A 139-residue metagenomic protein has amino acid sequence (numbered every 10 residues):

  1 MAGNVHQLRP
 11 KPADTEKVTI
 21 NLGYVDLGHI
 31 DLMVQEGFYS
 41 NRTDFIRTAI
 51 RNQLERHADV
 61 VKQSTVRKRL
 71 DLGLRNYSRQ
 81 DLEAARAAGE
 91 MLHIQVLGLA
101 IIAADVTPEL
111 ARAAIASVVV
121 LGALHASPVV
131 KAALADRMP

Functional and structural regions predicted by a protein language model:
G3, L8-K11, G28-H29, S40-S64: Short, basic amphipathic alpha-helical segments that act as recognition/interaction helices in nucleic-acid-binding
T15-L32: Short amphipathic alpha-helix starts
E36-G37: Short helix-capping/hinge SLiMs at alpha-helix to coil transitions
E55-A88: Short, positively charged interaction helices/loops
T65, Q80-H93, A104-S117, A132-M138: Short, T/G/N/S-enriched strand-turn elements that build extracellular solenoid repeat scaffolds
R69, L74, H93, L99 (+2 more regions): Detector for repetitive beta-architecture
G98-L99, A104: Amphipathic protein-protein interaction modules
